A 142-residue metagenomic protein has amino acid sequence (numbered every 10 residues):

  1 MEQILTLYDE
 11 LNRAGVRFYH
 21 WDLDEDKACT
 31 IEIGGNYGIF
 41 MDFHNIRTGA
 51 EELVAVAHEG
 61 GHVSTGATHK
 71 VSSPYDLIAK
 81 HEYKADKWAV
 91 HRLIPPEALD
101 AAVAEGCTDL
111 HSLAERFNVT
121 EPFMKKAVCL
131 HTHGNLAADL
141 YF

Functional and structural regions predicted by a protein language model:
M1-F142: Active-site hotspot residues in diverse enzymes, especially metal/ion-binding acidic/histidine motifs
